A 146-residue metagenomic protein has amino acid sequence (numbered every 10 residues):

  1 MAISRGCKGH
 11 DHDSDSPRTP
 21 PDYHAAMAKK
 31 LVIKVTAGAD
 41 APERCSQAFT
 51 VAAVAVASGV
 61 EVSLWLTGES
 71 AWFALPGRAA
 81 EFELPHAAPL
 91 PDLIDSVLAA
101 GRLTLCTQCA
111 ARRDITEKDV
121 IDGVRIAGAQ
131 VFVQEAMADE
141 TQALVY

Functional and structural regions predicted by a protein language model:
D22-Y23: Short, positively charged and aromatic/hydrophobic N-terminal segments
V32-S46, G77-R78: Short, glycine-rich nucleotide/cofactor-binding loops
C45-S58: Histidine-anchored nucleotide/phosphate-binding helix
V62-T67, L103-T107: Short internal beta-strands
S70-L84: N-terminal beta-loop-helix "entrance" segment that forms/cooperates in small-molecule cofactor or anionic ligand
A80-A110: A glycine-rich helix N-cap at a beta->alpha junction
R113, E117-I121, R125-M137: A short aromatic-anchored loop/beta-hairpin motif
